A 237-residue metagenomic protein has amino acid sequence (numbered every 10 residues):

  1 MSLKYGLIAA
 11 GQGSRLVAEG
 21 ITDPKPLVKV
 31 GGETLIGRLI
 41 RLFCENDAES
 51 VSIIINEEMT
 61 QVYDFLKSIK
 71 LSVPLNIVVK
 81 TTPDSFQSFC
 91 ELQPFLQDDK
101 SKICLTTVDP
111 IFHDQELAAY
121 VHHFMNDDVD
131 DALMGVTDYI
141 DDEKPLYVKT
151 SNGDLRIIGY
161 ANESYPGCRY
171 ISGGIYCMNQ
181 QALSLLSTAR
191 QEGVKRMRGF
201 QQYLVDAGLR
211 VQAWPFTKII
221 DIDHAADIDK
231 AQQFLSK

Functional and structural regions predicted by a protein language model:
M1-I21, L209: N-terminal nucleotide-binding beta1-loop-alpha1 segment
K4, E49-S52, P74, K102 (+2 more regions): Residues at the starts of beta-strands that form the adenosine-phosphate
T22-G37: Short catalytic helix/loop segments, enriched in acidic residues and glycine and frequently bearing histidine
E33-S50, D64-F65: A short, N-terminal amphipathic alpha-helix
S52-N56, M134-V136: Short internal beta-strands
E58-T60: A conserved acidic beta->alpha catalytic loop
V62-Y63, K70-N152: Conserved beta-loop-beta/alpha segment of the NTase-like Rossmann-fold superfamily that binds/positions NTPs
M125, D154-I220, A226-D229, Q233-K237: Catalytic-core segments of class I nucleotidyltransferases/pyrophosphorylases that form NMP-activated intermediates
